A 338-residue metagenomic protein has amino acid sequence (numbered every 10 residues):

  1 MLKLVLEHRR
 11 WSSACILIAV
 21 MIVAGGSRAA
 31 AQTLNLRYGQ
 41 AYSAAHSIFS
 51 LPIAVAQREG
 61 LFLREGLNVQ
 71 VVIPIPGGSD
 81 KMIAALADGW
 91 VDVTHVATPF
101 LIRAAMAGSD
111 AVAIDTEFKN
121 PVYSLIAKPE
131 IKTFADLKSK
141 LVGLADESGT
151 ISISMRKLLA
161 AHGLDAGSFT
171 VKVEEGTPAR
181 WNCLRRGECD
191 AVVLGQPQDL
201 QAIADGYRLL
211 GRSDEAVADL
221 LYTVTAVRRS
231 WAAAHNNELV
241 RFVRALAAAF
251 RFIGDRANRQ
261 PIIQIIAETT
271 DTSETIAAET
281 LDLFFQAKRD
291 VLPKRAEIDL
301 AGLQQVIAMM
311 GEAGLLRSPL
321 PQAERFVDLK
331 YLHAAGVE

Functional and structural regions predicted by a protein language model:
M1-H8: N-terminal secretory signal peptides that target proteins for export/translocation
S13-A24: Bacterial N-terminal signal peptides
G26-A31: Sec/Tat signal peptide C-region and signal peptidase I cleavage site
Q32-R186, D190-Q196, L209-S213, A218-D219: Short, glycine-/small- and polar/acidic-enriched structural segments that line small-molecule recognition paths
R58, A87, M106, E130 (+8 more regions): Sec-exported extracytoplasmic/periplasmic mature domains
P178-D271: Pocket-lining segment of extracytoplasmic ligand-binding domains
A233-R317: Secondary-structure end/capping motifs
I307-E338: Conserved C-terminal helix/tail region of periplasmic/extracytoplasmic solute-binding proteins
